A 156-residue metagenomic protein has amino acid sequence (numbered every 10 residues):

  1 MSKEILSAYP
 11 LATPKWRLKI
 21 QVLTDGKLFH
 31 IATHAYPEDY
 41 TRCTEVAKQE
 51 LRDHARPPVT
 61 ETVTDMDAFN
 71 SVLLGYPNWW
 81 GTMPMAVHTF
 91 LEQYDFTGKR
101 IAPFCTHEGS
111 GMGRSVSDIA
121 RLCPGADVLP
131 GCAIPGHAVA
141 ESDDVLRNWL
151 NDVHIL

Functional and structural regions predicted by a protein language model:
M1-L74, G81-M83, H88, E92 (+1 more regions): N-terminal beta1-alpha1-beta2 submodule of the flavodoxin-like/Rossmannoid cofactor-binding fold
T24-G26, K99, A126: A structural micro-motif
H54-V59, R100-P103, L129-A133, L156: Short, surface-exposed, polar/charged, turn-prone segments marking secondary-structure boundaries
M66, E92-G98, L122-C123: Short, conserved loop/helix-junction motifs that constitute active-site signature segments in enzyme catalytic cores
N70-V72, F96-A102: Short, surface-exposed connector motifs at secondary-structure boundaries
P77-N78, H107: Residue-level signal for short, function-critical loop segments
A102-E141: Short, glycine-/small-residue-rich phosphate/pyrophosphate-handling segment
